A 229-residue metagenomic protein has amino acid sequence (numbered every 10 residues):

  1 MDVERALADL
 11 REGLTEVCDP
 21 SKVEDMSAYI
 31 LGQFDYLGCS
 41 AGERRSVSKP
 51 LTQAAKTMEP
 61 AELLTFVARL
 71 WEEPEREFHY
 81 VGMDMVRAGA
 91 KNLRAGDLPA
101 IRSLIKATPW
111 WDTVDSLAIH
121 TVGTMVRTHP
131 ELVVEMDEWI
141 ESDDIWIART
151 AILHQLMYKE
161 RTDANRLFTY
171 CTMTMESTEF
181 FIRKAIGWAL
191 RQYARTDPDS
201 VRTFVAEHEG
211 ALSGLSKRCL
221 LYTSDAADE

Functional and structural regions predicted by a protein language model:
M1-R69: N-terminal alpha-helical scaffold/docking segments in eukaryotic complex subunits
S46-V47, R76-A88, D115-T121: Non-membrane alpha-helical segments in proteins
E59-A68, K91-S103, R127-E138, T162-T172 (+1 more regions): Amphipathic alpha-helical scaffolding segments comprising HEAT/armadillo-like alpha-solenoid repeats
E72-R76, A107-P109, E141-D143, E176-F180 (+1 more regions): Short coil turns that connect the paired helices of HEAT/ARM alpha-solenoid repeats
H79, V114-D115, A148, R183 (+1 more regions): Residue-level detector of extended alpha-helical repeat arrays and alpha-solenoid scaffolds
V86, A118-V122, Q155, L190 (+1 more regions): Hydrophobic core/packing positions within alpha-helical solenoid repeats
A107, W111-T162: Histidine/lysine/aspartate-rich catalytic loop segments that bind and position anionic ligands
Y222-A227: Conserved small/polar residues in nucleotide/adenosyl-binding loops
